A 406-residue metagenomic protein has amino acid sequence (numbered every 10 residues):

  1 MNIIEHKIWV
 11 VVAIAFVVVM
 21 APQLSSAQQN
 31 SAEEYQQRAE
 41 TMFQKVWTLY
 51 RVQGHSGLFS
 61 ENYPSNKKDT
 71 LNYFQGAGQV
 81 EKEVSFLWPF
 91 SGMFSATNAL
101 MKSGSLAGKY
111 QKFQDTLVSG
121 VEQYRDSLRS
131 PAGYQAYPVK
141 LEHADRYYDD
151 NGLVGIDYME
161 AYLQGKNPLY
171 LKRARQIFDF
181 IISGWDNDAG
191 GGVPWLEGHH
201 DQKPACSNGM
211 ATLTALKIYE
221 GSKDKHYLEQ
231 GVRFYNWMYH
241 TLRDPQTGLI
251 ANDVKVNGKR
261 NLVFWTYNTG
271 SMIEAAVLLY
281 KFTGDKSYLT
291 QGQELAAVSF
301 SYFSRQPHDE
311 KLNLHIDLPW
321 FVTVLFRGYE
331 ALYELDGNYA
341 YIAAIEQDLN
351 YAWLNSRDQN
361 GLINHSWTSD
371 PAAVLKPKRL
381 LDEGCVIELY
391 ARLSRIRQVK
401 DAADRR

Functional and structural regions predicted by a protein language model:
M1-N30: Bacterial Sec-dependent N-terminal signal peptides
N30-A96, L100-D149, K203, F264 (+2 more regions): CBM-like carbohydrate-recognition segments
M101, Y162-K166, Y219-K223, Y280 (+4 more regions): Short coil/turn linking the two alpha-helices of tandem helical-hairpin repeats
Q111-G221, K225-E229: Extended ligand-binding groove/face enriched in aromatic
I182-S183, E220, Y239-H240, K281 (+2 more regions): Amphipathic alpha-helical segments of tetratricopeptide repeats
C206-A211, A215-Y219, Y227-L279: Active-site cradle of extracellular carbohydrate-active enzymes
N268-T283, Y288-S304: Oxyanion-binding "anion nests"
